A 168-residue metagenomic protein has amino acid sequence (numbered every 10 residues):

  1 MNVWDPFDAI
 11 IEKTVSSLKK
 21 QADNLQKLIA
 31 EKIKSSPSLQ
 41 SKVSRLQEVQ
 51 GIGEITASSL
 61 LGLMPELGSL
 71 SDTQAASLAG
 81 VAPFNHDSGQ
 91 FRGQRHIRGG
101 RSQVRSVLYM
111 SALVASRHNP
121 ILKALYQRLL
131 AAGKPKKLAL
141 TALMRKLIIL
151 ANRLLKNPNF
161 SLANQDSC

Functional and structural regions predicted by a protein language model:
M1-I55, M64, N119: Helix-hairpin-helix/helix-loop-helix acidic hairpins
E12, S16-K19, Y109, K123 (+1 more regions): Generic alpha-helical structural signal
Q47-E48, E54, S58-A132, K136 (+1 more regions): Phosphate-backbone recognition surface of nucleic-acid-processing proteins
P120-C168: Acidic, carboxylate-rich catalytic segments that either coordinate divalent cations
